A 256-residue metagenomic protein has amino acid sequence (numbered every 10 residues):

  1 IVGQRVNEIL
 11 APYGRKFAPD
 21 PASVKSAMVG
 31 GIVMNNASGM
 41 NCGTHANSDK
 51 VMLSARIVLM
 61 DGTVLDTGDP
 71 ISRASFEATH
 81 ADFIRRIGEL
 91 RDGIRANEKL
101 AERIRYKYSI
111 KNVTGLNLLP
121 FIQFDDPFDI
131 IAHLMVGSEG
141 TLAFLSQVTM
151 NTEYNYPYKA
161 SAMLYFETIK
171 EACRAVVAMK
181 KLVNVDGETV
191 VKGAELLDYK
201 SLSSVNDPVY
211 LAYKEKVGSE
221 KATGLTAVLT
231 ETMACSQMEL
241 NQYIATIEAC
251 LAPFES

Functional and structural regions predicted by a protein language model:
I1, A160-E167, M233, C250-S256: Short, exposed beta-strand "edge-strand" segments with a Pro/Gly-rich flavor and a Y/T-containing core
G3-K170: FAD-binding subdomain of flavoenzyme oxidoreductases
K16-P21, I94-G115, V176, K181-N206 (+1 more regions): Flexible, glycine/charged-enriched surface loops at secondary-structure junctions
T67-P70, S75, V148, E153-N155 (+2 more regions): Terminal amphipathic helices with adjacent charged low-complexity linkers/tails
L119-I122, V176, E248: Generic hydrophobic alpha-helical scaffold/packing signal
L164-L182: Alpha-helical support elements that line or immediately flank enzyme active sites and cofactor-binding pockets
